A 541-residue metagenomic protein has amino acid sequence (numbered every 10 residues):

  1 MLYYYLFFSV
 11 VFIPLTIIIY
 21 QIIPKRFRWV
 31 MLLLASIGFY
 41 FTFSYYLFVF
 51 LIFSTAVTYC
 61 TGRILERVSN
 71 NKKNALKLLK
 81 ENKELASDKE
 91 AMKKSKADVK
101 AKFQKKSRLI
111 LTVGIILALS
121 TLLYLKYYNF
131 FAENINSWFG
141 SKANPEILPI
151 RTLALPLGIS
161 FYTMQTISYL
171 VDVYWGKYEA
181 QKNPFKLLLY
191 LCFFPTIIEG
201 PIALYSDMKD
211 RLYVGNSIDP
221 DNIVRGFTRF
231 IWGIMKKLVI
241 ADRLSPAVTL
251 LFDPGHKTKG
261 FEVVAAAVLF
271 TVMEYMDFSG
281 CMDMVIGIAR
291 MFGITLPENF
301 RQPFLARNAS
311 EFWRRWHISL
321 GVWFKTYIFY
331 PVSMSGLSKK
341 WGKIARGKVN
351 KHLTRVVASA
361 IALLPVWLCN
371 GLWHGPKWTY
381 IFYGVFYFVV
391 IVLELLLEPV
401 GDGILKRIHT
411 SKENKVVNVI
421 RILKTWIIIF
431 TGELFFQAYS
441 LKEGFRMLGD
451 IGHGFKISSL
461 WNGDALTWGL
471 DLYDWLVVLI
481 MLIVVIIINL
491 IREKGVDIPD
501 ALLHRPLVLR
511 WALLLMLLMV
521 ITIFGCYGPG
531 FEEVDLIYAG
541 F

Functional and structural regions predicted by a protein language model:
M1-G540: Membrane-embedded transmembrane alpha-helical bundles that form the catalytic cores of multi-pass lipid-modifying
